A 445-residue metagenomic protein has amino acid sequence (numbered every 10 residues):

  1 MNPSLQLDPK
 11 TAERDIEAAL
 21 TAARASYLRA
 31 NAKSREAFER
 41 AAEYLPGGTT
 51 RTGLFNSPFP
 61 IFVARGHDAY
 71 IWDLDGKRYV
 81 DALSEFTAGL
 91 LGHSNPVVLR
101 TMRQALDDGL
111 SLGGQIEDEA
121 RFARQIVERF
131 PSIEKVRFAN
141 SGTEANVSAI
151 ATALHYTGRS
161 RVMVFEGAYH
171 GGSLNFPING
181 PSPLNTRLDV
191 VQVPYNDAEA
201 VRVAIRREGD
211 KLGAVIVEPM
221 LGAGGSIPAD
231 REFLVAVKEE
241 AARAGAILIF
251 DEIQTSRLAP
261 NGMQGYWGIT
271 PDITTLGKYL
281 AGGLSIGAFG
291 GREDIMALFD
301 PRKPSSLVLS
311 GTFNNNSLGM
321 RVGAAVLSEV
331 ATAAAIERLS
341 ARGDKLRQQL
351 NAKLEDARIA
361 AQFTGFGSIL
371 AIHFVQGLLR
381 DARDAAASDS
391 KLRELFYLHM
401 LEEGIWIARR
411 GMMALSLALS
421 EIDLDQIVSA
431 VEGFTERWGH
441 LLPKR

Functional and structural regions predicted by a protein language model:
M1-K10, A331-A333, H399-R445: PLP-dependent enzyme catalytic core of the Aspartate aminotransferase-like
N2-L7, R78-Y156: Glycine-rich loop-to-alpha-helix module at the N-terminal edge of alpha/beta enzyme cores
I16-R65: Active-site-adjacent loop/helix segments that line or gate small-molecule/cofactor pockets in enzymes
S26, V326-N351, R383-S390: Structural signature of PLP-dependent enzymes
V97, R121-A214, L221, E232: PLP-dependent aspartate aminotransferase-fold enzymes
E218-R231, G245-W267, I273, Y279: Conserved PLP phosphate-binding loop immediately N-terminal to the Schiff-base lysine helix in PLP-dependent enzymes
I269-F299, N315-M320: Active-site PLP attachment segment
D344-R347, A357-F396: Conserved PLP-binding catalytic core of the aspartate aminotransferase-like
